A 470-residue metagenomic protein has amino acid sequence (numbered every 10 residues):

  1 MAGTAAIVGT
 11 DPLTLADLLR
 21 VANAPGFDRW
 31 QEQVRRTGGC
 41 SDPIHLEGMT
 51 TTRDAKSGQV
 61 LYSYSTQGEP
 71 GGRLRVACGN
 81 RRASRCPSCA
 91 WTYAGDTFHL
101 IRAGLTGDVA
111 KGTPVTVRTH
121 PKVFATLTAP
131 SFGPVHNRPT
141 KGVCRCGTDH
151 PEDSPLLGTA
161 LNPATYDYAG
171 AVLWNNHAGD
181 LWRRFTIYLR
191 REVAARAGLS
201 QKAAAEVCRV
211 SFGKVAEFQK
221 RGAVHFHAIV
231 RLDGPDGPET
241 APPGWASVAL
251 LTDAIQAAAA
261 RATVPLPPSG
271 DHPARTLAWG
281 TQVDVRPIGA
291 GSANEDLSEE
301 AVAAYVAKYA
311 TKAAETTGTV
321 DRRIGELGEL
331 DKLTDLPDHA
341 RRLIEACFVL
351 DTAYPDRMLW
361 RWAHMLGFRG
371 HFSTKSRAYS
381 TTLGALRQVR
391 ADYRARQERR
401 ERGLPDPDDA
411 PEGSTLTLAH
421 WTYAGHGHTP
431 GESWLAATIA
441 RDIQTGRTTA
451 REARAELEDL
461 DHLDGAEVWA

Functional and structural regions predicted by a protein language model:
M1-A94, W279-A470: Long, low-complexity, charged/polar intrinsically disordered accessory regions
P70-K122, L127, F132-V143: Long, contiguous juxta-domain segments that are non-catalytic but functionally important
G71-R75, A110-V115, A197-K220: Catalytic micro-motifs at enzyme active sites that drive phosphoryl/nucleotidyl and oxygen chemistry
C86, A125, A204-G237, V306: Histidine-centered divalent-metal-coordination microenvironment in nucleic-acid enzymes
V135-L173: A solvent-exposed, charged loop/short amphipathic helix patch at secondary-structure junctions
N175-V207: A short, contiguous, amphipathic alpha-helix enriched in charged residues
G222-I229, A262-S292: Acidic/histidine-rich catalytic neighborhood
I229-D271: Helical (often loop-to-helix) elements that flank the catalytic cores of nucleotide-handling enzymes
